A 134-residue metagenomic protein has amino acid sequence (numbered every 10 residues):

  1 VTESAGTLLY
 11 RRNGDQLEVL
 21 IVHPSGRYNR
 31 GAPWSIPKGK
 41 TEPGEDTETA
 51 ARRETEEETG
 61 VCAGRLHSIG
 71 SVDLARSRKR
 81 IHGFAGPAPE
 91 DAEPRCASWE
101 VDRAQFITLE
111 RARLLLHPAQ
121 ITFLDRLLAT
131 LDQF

Functional and structural regions predicted by a protein language model:
V1, D132-F134: Short, low-complexity, intrinsically disordered N-terminal peptides in bacterial proteins
V1-I36: N-terminal strand-loop-strand
R11-N13, A63, D132: Secondary-structure transition/hinge residues
G39-R126, F134: Unchanged
A129: Short, well-ordered alpha-helices that flank and scaffold nucleotide-derived cofactor binding pockets
